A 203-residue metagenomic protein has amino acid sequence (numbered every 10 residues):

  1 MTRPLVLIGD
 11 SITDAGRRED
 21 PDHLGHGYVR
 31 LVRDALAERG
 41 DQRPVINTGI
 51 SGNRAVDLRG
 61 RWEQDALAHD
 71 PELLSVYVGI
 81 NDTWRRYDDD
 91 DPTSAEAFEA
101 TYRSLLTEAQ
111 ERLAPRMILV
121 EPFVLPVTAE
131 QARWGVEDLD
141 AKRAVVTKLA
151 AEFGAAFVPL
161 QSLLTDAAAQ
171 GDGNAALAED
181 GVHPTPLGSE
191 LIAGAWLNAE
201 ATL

Functional and structural regions predicted by a protein language model:
M1-S51, V56, R61-D70: Serine-esterase "nucleophile elbow" of acetyl-processing enzymes
A35-L36, G154-A156, A176-L203: Histidine-centered active-site loop/cap adjacent to the catalytic His in serine esterases/O-acetyl transfer systems
D41, Q110-R116, A155: A short helix->loop->beta-strand "cap" motif at the edges of active sites that frequently abuts
G49-S51, T83-E96, E130-W134: Surface-exposed cleft-lining segments at the edges of enzyme active sites
N53-G60, D91-Y102: Glycine-rich anion/phosphate-binding loops
D70-V76: Proline-aspartate-enriched helix->loop->beta-strand connector
E99-T107, R143: Generic structural signal for well-ordered alpha-helices, preferentially at hydrophobic/aromatic core positions
L125-L160: Substrate-gating cap/lid alpha-helix
